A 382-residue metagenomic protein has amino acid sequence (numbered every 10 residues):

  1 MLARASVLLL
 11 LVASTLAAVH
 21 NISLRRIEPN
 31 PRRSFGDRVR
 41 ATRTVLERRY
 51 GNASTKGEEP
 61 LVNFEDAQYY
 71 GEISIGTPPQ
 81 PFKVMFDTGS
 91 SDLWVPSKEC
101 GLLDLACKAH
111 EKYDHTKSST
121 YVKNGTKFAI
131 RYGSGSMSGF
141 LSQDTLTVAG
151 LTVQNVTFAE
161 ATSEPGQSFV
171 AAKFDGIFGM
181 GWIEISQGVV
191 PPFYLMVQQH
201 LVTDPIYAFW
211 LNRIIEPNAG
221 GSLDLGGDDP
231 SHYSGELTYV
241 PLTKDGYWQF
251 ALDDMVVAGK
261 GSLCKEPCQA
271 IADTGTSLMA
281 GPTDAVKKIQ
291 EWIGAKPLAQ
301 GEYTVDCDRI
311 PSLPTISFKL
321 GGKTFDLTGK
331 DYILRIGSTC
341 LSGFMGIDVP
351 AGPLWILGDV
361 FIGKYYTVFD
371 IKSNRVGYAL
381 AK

Functional and structural regions predicted by a protein language model:
R4, A13-R33, E65, P78 (+9 more regions): Aspartic protease catalytic domain
T55-E58, F64-F169, K173, Y303 (+2 more regions): Signature of the N-terminal lobe/flap region of pepsin-like aspartyl proteases
E65-Q80, Q249-C268, G346-P350: A short acidic-Thr-Gly-centered motif at the start of a beta-strand
I73-I75, K83-F86, L93-V95, I177-F178 (+4 more regions): Short hydrophobic beta-strand that contains or immediately precedes a catalytic carboxylate
E99-G101, E184, D229-S231, A285: Acidic glycine-/aspartate-rich tracts in secreted/extracellular proteins
W182, L201-G226: Extended, H/D-rich, highly charged conserved domains that either
N218-P267: Flexible, small-/acidic-enriched active-site or ligand-binding loops
C268-R309: Extracytoplasmic, non-cytosolic globular domains
